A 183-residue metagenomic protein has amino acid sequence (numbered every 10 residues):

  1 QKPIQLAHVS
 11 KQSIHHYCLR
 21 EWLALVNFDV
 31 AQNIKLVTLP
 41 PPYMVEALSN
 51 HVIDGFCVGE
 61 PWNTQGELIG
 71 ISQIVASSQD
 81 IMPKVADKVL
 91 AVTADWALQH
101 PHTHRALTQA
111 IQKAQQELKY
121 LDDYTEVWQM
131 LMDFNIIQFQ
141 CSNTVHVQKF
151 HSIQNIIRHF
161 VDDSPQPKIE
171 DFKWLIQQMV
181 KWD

Functional and structural regions predicted by a protein language model:
K2-L68, K173: Bilobed "Venus flytrap"/periplasmic-binding protein-like clamshell domains and structurally analogous long
V9-I14, Q79-I81, A94-A97: Short coil/turn segments
D29-I34, L98-H104: Inter-helical turn/loop segments and adjacent helix faces that build the functional surface of alpha-helical bundle
Q65-Q79: Ligand-binding "clamshell"
P83-V85, F150-H151: A structural motif
V85-T103: A bilobed periplasmic-binding-protein/Venus flytrap-type ligand-binding module shared by bacterial periplasmic
P101-D183: Secondary-structure end/capping motifs
